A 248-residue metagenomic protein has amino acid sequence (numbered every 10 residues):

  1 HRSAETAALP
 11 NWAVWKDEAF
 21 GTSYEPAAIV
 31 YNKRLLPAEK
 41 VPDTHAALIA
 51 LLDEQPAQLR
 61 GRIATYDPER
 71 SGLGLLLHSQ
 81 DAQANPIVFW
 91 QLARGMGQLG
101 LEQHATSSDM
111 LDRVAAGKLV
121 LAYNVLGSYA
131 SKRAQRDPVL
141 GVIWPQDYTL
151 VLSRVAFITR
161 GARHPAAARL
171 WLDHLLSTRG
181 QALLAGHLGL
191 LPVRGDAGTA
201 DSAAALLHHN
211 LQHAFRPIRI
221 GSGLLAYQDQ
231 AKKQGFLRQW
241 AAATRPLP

Functional and structural regions predicted by a protein language model:
H1-A115: Extracytoplasmic ligand-binding site segments that recognize negatively charged/polar headgroups
A7-K16, K132-W144, L206-L207: Ligand-binding "clamshell"
E25, Q91-G97, Q103, R136-R160: Periplasmic-binding protein-like
A28-L35, L77-S79, S153-H164, L183: A bilobed periplasmic-binding-protein/Venus flytrap-type ligand-binding module shared by bacterial periplasmic
M110-L111, Y129, A168, Q181: Short, hydrophobic alpha-helical packing/hinge segments within bilobed ligand-binding/sensory domains
A115, L121-V139: A ligand-binding cleft/hinge motif common to bilobed small-molecule-binding domains
T159-I220: Mature extracytoplasmic/periplasmic domains
P217-P248: Conserved C-terminal helix/tail region of periplasmic/extracytoplasmic solute-binding proteins
